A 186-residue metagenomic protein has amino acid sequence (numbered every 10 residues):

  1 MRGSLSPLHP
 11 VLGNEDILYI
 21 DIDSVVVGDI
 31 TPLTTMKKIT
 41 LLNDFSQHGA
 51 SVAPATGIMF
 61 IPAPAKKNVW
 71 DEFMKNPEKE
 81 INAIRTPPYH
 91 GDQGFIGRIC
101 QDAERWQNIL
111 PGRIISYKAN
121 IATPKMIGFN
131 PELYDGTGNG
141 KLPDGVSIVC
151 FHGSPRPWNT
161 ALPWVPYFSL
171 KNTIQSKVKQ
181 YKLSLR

Functional and structural regions predicted by a protein language model:
R2-P54, I58-P64: GT-A fold catalytic core of metal-dependent nucleotide-sugar glycosyltransferases, centered on the diacidic
A63-R186: A glycosyltransferase accessory/donor-loop signature
